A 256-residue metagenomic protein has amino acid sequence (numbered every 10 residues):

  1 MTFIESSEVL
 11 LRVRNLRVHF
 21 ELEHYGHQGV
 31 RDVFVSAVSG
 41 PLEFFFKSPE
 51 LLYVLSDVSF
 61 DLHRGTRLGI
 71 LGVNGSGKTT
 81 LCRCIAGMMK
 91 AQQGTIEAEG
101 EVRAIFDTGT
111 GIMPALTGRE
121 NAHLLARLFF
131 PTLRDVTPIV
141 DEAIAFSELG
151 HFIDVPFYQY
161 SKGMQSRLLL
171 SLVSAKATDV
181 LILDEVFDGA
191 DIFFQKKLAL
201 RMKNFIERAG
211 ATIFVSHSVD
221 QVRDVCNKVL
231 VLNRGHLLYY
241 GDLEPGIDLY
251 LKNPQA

Functional and structural regions predicted by a protein language model:
M1-Y53, I247-N253: Pre-NBD coupling/linker segments of ABC/ABC-like ATPases
R12-L22, R64-R67, V73-F129: ABC ATPase nucleotide-binding domain signature region
F34-L42, D135-F152, S171: Conserved ABC ATPase "signature" region
E185-F187: Walker B catalytic motif
A190-D191: ABC-family nucleotide-binding domains
Q195-R208: Helical segment within the ABC ATPase nucleotide-binding domain
S216-H217: H-loop/switch region of ABC-family ATPase nucleotide-binding domains
V225-D242, Y250: H-loop (His-switch) and adjacent beta-strand-loop-beta switch element of ABC-type ATPase nucleotide-binding domains
